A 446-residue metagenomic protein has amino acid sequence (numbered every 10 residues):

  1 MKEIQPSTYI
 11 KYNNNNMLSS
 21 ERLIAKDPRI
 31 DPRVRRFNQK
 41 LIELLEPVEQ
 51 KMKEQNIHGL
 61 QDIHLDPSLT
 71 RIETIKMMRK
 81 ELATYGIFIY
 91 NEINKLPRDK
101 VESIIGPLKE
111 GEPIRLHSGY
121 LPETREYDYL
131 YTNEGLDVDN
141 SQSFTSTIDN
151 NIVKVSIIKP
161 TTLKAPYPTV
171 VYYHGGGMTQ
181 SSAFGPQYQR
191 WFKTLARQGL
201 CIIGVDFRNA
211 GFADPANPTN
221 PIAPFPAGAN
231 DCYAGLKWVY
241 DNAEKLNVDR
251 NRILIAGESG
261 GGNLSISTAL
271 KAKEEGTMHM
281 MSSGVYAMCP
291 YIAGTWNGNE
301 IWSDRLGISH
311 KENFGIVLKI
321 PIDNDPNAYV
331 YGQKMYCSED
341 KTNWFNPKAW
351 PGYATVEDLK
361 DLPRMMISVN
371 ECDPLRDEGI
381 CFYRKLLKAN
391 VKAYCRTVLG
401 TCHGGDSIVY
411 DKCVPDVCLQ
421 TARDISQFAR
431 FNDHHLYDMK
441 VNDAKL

Functional and structural regions predicted by a protein language model:
E3-N91, K100-V101, Y127-L446: Alpha/beta-hydrolase superfamily serine-hydrolase fold, recognizing
L108-D128: A detector of tandem-repeat and repeat-rich interaction/domain scaffolds
